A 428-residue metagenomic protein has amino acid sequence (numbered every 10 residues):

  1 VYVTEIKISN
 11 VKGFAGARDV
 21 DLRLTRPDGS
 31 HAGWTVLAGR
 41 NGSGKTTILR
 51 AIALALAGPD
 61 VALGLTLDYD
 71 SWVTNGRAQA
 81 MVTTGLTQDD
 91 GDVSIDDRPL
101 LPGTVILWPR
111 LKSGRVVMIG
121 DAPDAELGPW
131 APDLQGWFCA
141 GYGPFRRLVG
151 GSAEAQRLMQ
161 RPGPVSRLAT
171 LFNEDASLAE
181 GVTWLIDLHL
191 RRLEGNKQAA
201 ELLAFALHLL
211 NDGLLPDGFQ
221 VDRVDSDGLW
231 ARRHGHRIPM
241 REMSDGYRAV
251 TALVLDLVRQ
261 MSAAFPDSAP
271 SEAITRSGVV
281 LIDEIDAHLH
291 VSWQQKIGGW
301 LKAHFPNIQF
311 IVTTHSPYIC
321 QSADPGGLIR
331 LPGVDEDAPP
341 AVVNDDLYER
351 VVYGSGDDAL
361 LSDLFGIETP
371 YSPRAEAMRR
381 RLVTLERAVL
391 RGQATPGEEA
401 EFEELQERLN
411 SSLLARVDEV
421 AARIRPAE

Functional and structural regions predicted by a protein language model:
V1-A176, R380-R381, L414-E428: P-loop NTPase switch/coupling surface
V1-K7, A179-V224: Amphipathic alpha-helical domain-onset/packing element
V1-T66, S226-L364, T369-P370: Switch/communication elements of ASCE P-loop NTPase nucleotide-binding domains
D28-G29, D335, Y348-E428: Acidic, Mg2+-coordinating catalytic modules of nucleic-acid enzymes
A51, T83, F205-G213, T384: Amphipathic alpha-helical segments that form well-ordered structural scaffolds and often line/cohere around active
T74-V82, R223-G228, P325: A short, compositionally biased
P129, L148-Q156, R192-N196, G366-S372: Short, polar/flexible loop-turn hinges at active-site or ligand-entry regions and domain interfaces
W184, L188, Q260, R381-A388: Solvent-exposed, amphipathic alpha-helical segments
